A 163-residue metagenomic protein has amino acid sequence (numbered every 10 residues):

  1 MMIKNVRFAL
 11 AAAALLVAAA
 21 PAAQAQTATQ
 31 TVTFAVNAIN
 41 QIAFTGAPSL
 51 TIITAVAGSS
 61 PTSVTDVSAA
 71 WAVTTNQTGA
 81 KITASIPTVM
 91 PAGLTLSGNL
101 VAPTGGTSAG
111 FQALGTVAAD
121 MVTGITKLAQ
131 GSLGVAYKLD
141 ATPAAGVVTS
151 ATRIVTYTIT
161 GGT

Functional and structural regions predicted by a protein language model:
M1-A11: Bacterial N-terminal signal peptides that target proteins for export
A9-A12, A35-N37: Short N-terminal leader segment in a subset of presequences, especially plant chloroplast and some mitochondrial
A11-A14, T160: Enrichment for repetitive, rod-forming helical segments
L16-Q24: C-terminal segment of classical bacterial N-terminal signal peptides
A25-T163: N-terminal small/polar-rich segments of proteins
